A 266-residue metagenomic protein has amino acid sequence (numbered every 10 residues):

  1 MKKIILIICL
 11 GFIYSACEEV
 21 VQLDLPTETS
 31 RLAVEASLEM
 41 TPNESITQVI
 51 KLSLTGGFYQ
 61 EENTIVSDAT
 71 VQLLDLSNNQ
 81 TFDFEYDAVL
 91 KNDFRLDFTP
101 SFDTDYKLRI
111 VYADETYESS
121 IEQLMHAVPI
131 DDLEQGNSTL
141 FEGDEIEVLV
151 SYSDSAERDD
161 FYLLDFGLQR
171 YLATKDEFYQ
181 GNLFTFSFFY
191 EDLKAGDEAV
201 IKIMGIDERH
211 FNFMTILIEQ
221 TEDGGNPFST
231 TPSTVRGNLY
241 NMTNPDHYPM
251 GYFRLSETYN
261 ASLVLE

Functional and structural regions predicted by a protein language model:
M1-I4: Positively charged n-region of N-terminal signal peptides that target proteins for export
I13-A16: C-terminal motif of bacterial Sec signal peptides marking the signal peptidase cleavage site
E18-E266: A sequence/structural signal for flexible, mid-protein segments enriched in small/helix-disrupting residues
